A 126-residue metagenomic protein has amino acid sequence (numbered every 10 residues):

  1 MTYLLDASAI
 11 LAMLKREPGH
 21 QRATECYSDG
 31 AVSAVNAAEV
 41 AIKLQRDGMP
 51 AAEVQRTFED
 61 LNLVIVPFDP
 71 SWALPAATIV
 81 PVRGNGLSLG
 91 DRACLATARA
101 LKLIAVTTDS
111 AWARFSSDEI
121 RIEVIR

Functional and structural regions predicted by a protein language model:
M1-V32, L44-R56, R126: Short, well-structured N-terminal submotif of metal-dependent ribonuclease cores
L5-D6, V32-V35, L87-L89, T108-S110 (+1 more regions): Histidine- and aromatic-rich ligand-binding microenvironments
A9-I10, N36, W72, A93-C94 (+1 more regions): Alpha-helix capping/helix-boundary segments
Y27-S28, N62, G84, K102: Residue-level detector of structured alpha->beta connecting loops
N62-R83: Acidic catalytic patch
L95, R99-R126: Acidic, PIN/NYN-like endoribonuclease modules and their adjacent C-terminal/linker elements
